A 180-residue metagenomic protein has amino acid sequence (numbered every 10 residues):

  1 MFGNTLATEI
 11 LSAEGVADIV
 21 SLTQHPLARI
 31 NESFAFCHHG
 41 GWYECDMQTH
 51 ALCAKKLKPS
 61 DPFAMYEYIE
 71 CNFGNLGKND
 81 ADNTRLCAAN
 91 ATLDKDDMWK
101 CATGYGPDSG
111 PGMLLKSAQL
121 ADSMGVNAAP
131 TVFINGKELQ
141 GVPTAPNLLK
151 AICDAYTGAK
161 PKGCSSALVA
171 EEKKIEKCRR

Functional and structural regions predicted by a protein language model:
M1-V16: Typically the conserved alpha-helix immediately C-terminal to a functionally engaged Cys/Sec in thioredoxin-like
G15-D18, M124-V126: Intrinsically disordered, low-complexity regulatory regions enriched in Ser/Pro/Gly/Thr and acidic residues
D18-V20, A64: Residue-level signal for beta-strand positions within conserved beta-sheet cores that form or flank
S21-H25: General small-molecule cofactor/ligand-binding pocket signal
P26-R180: Cysteine-centric redox/oxidoreductase cores and disulfide-bonded domains
